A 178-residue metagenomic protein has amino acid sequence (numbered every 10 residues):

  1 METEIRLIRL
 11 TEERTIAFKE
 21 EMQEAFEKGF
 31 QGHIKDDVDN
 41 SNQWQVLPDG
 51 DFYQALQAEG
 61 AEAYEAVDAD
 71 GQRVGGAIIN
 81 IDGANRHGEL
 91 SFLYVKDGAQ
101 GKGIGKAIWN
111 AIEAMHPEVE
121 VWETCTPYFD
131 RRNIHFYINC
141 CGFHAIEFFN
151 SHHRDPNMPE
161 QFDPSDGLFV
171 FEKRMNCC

Functional and structural regions predicted by a protein language model:
M1-I16, E20, E24, H33 (+1 more regions): Conserved N-terminal entry element of GNAT/NAT acetyltransferase domains
F26-F52: Conserved GNAT-fold acetyl-CoA-binding loop/helix
A63-E65, Q72-I81, H87-E89, Y94: Conserved beta-strand in the GNAT
D82, K96, P127: Residue-level recognition of the GNAT/N-acetyltransferase active site
F92-V95, G101-A114, N139: Conserved acetyl-CoA-binding loop-helix of GNAT-fold acetyltransferases
M115-Y128: Conserved GNAT acetyl-CoA-binding A-motif
C125-P127, I134, N139-D166: Conserved catalytic-core motifs of GNAT/GCN5-like acyltransferases
